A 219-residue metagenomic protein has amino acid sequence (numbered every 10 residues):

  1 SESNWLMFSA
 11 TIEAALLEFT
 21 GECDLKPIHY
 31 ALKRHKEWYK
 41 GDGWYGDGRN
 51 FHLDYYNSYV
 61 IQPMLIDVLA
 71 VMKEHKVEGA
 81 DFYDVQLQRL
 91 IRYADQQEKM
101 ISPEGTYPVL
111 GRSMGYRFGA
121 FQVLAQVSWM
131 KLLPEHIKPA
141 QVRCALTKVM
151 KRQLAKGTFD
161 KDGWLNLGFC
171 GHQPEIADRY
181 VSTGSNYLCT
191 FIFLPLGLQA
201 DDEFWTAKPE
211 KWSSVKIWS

Functional and structural regions predicted by a protein language model:
S1-L87, K99-Q122: Aromatic-lined, polymer-binding surfaces characteristic of secreted/periplasmic polysaccharide-degrading enzymes
E18, E37-K40, L69-K73, D95-S102 (+3 more regions): Generic secondary-structure signature for well-ordered alpha-helical cores
G79-K156, D160: A beta-strand-loop signature enriched in Asp, Gly, Thr, and Trp that corresponds to the sialidase/neuraminidase Asp-box
V123-S219: Terminal, non-catalytic domain-edge segments
